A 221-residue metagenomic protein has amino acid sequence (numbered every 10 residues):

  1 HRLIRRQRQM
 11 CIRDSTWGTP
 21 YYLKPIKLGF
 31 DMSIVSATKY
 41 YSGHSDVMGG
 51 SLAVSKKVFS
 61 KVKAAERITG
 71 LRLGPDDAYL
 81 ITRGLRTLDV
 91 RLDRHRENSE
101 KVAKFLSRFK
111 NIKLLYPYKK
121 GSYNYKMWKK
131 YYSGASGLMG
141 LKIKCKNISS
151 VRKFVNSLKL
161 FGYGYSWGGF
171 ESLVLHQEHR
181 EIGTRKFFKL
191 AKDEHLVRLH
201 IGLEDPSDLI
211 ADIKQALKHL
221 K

Functional and structural regions predicted by a protein language model:
H1-I12: Single conserved hydrophobic/aromatic residue that forms the stacking wall/gate of nucleotide- or nucleobase-binding
R13-S15, S33-S36, P75, L114-Y116 (+1 more regions): General beta-strand structural signal in soluble alpha/beta enzymes
T16-P20: Short acidic loop-to-helix transition motifs that present clustered carboxylates
I26-L80, G84-L88: Active-site PLP attachment segment
I81-V90, G137-C145, V197-G202: Short, well-ordered beta-strand elements within core beta-sheets of diverse protein domains
E100-K159, Y163-G168, T184-F188: Conserved small-domain helix->loop->beta segment predominantly found in fold-type I
C145-S149, S157, S172, H176-K221: PLP-dependent enzyme catalytic core of the Aspartate aminotransferase-like
